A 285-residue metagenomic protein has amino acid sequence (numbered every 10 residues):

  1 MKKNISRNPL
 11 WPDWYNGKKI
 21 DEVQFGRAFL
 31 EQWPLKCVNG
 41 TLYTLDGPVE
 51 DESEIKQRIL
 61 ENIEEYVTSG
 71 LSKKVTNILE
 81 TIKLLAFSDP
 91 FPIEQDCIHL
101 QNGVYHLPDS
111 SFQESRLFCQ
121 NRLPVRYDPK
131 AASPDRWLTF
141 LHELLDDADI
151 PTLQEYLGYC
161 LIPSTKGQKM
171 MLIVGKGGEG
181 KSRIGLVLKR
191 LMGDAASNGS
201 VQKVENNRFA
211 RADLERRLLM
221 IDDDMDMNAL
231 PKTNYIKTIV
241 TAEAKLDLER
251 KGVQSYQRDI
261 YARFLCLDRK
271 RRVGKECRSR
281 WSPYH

Functional and structural regions predicted by a protein language model:
M1-P9, T41-L71: Short, small/acidic-rich helices and loops at N termini and domain boundaries of DNA replication/processing enzymes
M1-V38, T44: Extended non-catalytic interaction/regulatory regions in multidomain proteins
W14, T68-V104: Extended, Lys/Arg-enriched charged tracts that mediate electrostatic binding to polyanionic substrates
L30-Q57, F91, C97-H99, V104-L218: P-loop NTPase catalytic core of nucleic-acid-dependent motor ATPases
N198-N206, N234-Q254: Substrate-gripping "pore-loop 1 plus following alpha2 helix"
F209-R216, L248-L267: AAA+/SF3 P-loop NTPase mechanochemical coupling elements
L218-T241, Y256: Conserved AAA+/SF3 P-loop NTPase catalytic/coupling segment centered on the Walker-B
K270-H285: Positively charged, low-complexity/disordered segments
